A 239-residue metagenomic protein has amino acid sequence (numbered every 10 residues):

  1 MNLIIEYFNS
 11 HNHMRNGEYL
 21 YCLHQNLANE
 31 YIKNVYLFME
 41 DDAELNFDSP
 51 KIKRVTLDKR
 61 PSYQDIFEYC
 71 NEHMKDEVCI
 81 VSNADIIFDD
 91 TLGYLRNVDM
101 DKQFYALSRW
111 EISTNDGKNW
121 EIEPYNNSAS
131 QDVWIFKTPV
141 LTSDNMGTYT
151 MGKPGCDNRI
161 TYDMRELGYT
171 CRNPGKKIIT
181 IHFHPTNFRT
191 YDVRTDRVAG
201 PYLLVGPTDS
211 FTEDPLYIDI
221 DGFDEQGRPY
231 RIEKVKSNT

Functional and structural regions predicted by a protein language model:
M1-I5, N26, N34-L37: Hydrophobic targeting segments
M1-N9, H13-R15, G147-T239: C-terminal catalytic/acceptor-binding lobe
L3-S10, E40, D85, L107-E111 (+3 more regions): Short loop/turn segments at strand-loop or loop-helix junctions that form parts of catalytic or ligand-binding pockets
F8-H13, L37-C79, D89-D90: Active-site-proximal specificity loops/subdomain of glycosyltransferases
H11-H13, A43-F47, I87-D90, S113-D116 (+1 more regions): Short catalytic/ligand-binding loop motif for oxyanion handling, primarily in non-cytosolic enzymes, centered on
N16-K33: Short, acidic, metal-binding catalytic loop of nucleotide-sugar glycosyltransferases
K59, N71, I86-Y162, I232: Conserved catalytic core of nucleotide-sugar-dependent glycosyltransferases
V81-N83: Active-site acidic Asp-centered loop
